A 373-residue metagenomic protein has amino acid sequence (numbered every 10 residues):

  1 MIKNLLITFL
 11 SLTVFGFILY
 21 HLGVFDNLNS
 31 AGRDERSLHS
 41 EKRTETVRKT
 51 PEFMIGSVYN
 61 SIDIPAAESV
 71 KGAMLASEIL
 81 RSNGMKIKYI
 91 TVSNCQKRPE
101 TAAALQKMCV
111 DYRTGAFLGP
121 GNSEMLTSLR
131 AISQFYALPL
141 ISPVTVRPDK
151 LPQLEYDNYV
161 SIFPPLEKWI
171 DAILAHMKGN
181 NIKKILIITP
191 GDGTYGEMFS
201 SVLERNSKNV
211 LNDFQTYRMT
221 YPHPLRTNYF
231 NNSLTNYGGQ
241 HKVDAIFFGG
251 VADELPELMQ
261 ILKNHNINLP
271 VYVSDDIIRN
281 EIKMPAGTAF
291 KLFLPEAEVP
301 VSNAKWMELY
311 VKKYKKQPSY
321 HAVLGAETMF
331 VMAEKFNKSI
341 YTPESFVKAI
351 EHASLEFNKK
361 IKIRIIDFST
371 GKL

Functional and structural regions predicted by a protein language model:
I2-L373: Extracytosolic ligand-binding ectodomains
